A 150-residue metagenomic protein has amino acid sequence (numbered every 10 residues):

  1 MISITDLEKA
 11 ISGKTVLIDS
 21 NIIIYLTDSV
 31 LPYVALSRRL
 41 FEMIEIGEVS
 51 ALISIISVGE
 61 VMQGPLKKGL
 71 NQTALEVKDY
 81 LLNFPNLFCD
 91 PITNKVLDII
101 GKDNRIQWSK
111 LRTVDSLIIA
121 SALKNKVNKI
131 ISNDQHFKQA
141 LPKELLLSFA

Functional and structural regions predicted by a protein language model:
M1-I11, T15, I119-A150: Acidic, PIN/NYN-like endoribonuclease modules and their adjacent C-terminal/linker elements
M1-I53, K67-E76, Q135: Short, well-structured N-terminal submotif of metal-dependent ribonuclease cores
I2, R38, L87-I131: Active-site neighborhoods of divalent-metal-dependent phosphate/nucleic-acid chemistry enzymes
S20, I55, T113-S116: Conserved glycosyltransferase catalytic-site signature
I22, E60-V61, I99: A general alpha-helix detector
R38, I56, E60-M62, L66-C89: Active-site-proximal, substrate-binding regions of enzyme catalytic domains and RNA-binding/basic surfaces
S50, N86-F88, E144-L146: Conserved beta-strand segments of alpha/beta enzyme cores
K68-Q72, Q107-W108, L146-A150: Short, hinge-like loop/turn segments at secondary-structure boundaries
